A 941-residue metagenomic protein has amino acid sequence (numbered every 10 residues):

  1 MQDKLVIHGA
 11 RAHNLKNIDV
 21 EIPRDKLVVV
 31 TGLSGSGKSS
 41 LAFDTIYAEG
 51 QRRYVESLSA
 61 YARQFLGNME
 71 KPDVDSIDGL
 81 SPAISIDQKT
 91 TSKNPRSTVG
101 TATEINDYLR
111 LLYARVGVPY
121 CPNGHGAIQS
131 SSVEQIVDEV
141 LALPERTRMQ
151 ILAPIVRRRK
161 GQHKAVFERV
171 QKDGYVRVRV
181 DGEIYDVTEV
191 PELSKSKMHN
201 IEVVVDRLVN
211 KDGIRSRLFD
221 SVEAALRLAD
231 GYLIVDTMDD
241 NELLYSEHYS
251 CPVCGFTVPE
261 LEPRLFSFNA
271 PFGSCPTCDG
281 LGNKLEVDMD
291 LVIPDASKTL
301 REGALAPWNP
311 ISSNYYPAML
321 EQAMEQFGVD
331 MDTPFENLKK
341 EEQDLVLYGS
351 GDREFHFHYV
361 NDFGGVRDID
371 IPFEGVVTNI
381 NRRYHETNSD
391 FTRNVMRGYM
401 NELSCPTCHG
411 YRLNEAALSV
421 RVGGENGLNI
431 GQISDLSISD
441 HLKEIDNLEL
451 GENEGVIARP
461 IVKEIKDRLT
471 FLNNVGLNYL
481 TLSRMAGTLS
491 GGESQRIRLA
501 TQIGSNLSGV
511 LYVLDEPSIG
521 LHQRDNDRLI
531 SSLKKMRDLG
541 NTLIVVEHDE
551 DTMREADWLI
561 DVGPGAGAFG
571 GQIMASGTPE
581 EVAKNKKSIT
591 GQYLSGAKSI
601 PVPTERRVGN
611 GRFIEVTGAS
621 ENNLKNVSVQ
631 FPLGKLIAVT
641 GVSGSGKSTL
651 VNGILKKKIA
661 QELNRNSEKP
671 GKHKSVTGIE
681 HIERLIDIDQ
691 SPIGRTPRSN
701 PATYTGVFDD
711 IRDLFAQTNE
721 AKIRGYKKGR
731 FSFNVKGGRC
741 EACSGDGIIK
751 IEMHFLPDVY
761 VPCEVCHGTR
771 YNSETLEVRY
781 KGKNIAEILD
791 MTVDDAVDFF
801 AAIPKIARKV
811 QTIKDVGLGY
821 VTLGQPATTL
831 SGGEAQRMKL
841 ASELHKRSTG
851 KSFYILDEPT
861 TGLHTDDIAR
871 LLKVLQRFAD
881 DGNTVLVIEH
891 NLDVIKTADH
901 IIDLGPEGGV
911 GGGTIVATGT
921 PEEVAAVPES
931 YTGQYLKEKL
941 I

Functional and structural regions predicted by a protein language model:
M1-I941: Conserved phosphate-binding elements of NTP-dependent enzyme cores
